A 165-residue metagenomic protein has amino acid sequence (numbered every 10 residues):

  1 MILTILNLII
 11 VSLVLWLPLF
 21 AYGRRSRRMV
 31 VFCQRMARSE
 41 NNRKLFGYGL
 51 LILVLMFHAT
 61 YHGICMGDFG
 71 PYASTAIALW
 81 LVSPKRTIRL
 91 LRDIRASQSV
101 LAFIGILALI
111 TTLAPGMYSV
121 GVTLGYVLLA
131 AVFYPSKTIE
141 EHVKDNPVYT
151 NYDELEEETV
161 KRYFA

Functional and structural regions predicted by a protein language model:
M1-L8, M56-A73, L90-D93, I110-G125: Membrane-helix interface and helix-disruption motif detector
L3-V30: N-terminal signal-anchor/start-transfer transmembrane helix
V14-P18, L50-M56, A76-L79, L128-A130: Hydrophobic core of alpha-helical transmembrane segments in multi-pass integral membrane proteins
Y22-A37, W80-S99, E141-P147: Cytoplasmic membrane-interface regions of multi-pass membrane proteins
F32-G67: Membrane-helix boundary elements
R43-I52, S97-L113, D153-V160: Small-residue-rich segments of transmembrane alpha-helices in multi-pass membrane proteins, especially helix faces
R95-V148: Alpha-helical membrane-associated segments of multi-pass integral membrane proteins
T138-A165: Short, highly charged, low-complexity non-transmembrane loops/tails of multi-pass membrane proteins
